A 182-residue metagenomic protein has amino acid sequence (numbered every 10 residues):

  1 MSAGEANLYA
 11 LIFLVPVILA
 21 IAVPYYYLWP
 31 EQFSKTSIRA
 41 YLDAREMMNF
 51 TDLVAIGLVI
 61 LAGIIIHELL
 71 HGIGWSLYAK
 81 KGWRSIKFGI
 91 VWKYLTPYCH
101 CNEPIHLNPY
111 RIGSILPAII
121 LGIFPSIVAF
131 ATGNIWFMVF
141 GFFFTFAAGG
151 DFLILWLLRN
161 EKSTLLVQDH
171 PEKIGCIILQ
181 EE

Functional and structural regions predicted by a protein language model:
M1-K35, I90-E181: Metalloprotease/metallohydrolase-associated module, dominated by Zn2+-dependent proteases
Q32-F50: Perimembrane loop-to-helix junctions flanking transmembrane segments
L42-E46, L70, T96-P97: Short hydrophobic/aromatic-rich motifs at helix boundaries and adjacent loops
A44, E181-E182: A short, highly charged, low-complexity intrinsically disordered segment
E46-I64: Short pre-active-site segment immediately N-terminal to the catalytic Zn-binding motif
G63-S76, P117: Active-site recognition of the HExxH zinc-binding catalytic motif
H71-R84, E161: Catalytic Zn2+-binding segment of zinc metalloproteases
